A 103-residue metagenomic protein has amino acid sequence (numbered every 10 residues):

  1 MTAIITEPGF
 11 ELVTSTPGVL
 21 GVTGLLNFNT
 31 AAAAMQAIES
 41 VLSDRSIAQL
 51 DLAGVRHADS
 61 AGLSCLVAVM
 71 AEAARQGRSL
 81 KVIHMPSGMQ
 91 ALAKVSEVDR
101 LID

Functional and structural regions predicted by a protein language model:
M1-A61, A68-D103: STAS-like cytosolic regulatory interaction modules
